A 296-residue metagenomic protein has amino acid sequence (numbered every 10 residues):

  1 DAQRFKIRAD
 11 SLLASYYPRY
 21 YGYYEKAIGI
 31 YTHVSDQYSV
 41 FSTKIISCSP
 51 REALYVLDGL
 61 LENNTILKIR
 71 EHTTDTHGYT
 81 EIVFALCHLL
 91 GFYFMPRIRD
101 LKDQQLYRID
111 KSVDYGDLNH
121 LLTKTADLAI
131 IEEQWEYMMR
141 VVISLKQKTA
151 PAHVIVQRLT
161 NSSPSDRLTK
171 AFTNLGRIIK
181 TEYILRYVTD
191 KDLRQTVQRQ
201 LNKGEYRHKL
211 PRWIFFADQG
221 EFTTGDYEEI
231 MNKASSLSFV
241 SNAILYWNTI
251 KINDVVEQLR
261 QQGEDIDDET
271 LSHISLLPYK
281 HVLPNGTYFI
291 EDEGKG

Functional and structural regions predicted by a protein language model:
D1-V56: Active-site cores of enzymes that catalyze phosphoryl transfer or operate on phosphate-rich substrates
L12-P18, C48, L86-F92, D110-V113: Short secondary-structure boundary/capping segments
D36-Y38, N63-K68, L90-Y93: Secondary-structure transition/capping motifs at alpha-helix termini and the adjoining loop/turn into the next element
S42, I46-S49, T73, K124 (+1 more regions): Hydrophobic alpha-helical scaffolding
R51-E71: Short, basic/hydrophobic alpha-helical segments
H72-F84, D100-Q105: Acidic, metal-coordinating catalytic cores used for nucleic-acid/nucleotide bond scission and strand-transfer chemistry
Y93-F94, I98-A129: Helix-centered, glycine/charged polyanion-binding patches within enzymatic domains that contact phosphate-containing
H120-G296: Long, compositionally biased intrinsically disordered regions
